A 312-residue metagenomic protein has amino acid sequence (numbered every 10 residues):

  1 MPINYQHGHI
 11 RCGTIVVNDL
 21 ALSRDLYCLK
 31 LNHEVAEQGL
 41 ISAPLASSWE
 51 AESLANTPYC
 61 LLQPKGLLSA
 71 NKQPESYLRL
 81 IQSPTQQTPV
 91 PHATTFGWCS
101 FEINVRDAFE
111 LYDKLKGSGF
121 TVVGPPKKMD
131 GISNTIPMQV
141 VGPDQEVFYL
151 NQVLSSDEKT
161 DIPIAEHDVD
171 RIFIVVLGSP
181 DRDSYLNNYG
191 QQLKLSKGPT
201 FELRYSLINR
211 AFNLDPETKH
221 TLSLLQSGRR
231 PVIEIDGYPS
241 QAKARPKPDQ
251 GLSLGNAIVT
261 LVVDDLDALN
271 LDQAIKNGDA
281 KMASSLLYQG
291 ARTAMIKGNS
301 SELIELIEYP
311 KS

Functional and structural regions predicted by a protein language model:
M1-R24, E34-E37, W98-I103, N151-N187 (+4 more regions): N-terminal beta-strand motif that seeds the catalytic metal site of vicinal oxygen chelate
G8-N18, P58-K114, I136-V141, R171-P180 (+3 more regions): Vicinal oxygen chelate
G13, S23, F120-V123, K127 (+8 more regions): Catalytic cores of nucleotide-enabled group-transfer and carboxylate-activating enzymes in metabolic and assembly-line
I15-P74, K128-G131, L177-R230: Core segments of cupin and vicinal oxygen chelate
L45, G131-T135, Y288-R292: Short acidic/glycine-enriched loop/turn segments that link adjacent beta-strands
L78-S83, M138-I162: Short, structured interface segments
K127-K128, I208-T221, D236-G237, K243-P248 (+2 more regions): Intrinsic, low-complexity N-terminal interaction/targeting segments
